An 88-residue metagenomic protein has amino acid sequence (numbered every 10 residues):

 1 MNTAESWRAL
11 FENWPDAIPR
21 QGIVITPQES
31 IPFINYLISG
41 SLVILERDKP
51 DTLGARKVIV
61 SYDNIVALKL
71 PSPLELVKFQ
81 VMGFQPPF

Functional and structural regions predicted by a protein language model:
M1-A55: N-terminal recruitment modules of adaptor/scaffold proteins
M1-S6, F79-F88: Intrinsic disorder/low-complexity detector
T52, K69-F84: Short acidic, Gly/Pro-enriched loop/turn segments at secondary-structure junctions
I59-K69: Phosphoinositide-dependent membrane-docking surfaces
